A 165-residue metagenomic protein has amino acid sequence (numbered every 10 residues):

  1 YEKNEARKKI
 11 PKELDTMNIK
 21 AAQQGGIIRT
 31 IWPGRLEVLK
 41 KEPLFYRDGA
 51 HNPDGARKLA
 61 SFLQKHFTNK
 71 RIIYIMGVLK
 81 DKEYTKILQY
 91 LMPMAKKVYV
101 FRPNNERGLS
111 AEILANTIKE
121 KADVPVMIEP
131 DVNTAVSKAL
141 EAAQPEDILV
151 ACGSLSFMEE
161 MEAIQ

Functional and structural regions predicted by a protein language model:
Y1-K97: Nucleotide phosphate-binding/pyrophosphate-handling subdomain across enzymes that bind or process nucleotide phosphates
A6, E141, A163-Q165: Generic C-terminal helix-cap and adjacent flexible tail
P33, E146, C152: Active-site lining segments that contact anionic ligands and/or coordinate catalytic metals
L44-F45, P53, L88-I148: C-terminal helical cap/extension that packs against the catalytic core of soluble nucleotide-cofactor enzymes
M76-V78, P103, C152-L155: Glycine-rich beta-strand-to-loop/alpha-helix junction loops that act as flexible
D81-K82, E106, F157: Conserved nucleotide-binding/hydrolysis micro-motifs of P-loop NTPases
S154-Q165: Glycine/aspartate-rich loop-and-adjacent alpha/beta segment that forms the canonical ThDP
